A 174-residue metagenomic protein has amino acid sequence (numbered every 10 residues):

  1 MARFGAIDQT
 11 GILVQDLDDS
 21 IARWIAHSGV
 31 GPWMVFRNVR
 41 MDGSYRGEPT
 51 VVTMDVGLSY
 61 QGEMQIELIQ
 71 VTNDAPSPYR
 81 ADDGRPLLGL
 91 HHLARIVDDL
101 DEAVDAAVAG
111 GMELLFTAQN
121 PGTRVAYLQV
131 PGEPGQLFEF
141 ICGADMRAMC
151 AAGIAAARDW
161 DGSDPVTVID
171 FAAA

Functional and structural regions predicted by a protein language model:
M1-D8, I12-M34, E48-E113, Q129-A174: Glyoxalase I/VOC metalloenzyme domain signal
M41-E48: N-terminal beta-loop-helix "entrance" segment that forms/cooperates in small-molecule cofactor or anionic ligand
Y45, A126-Y127: A cross-family detector of function-defining hotspots
F116-Q119: Short beta-strand
P121-R124: Short acidic/glycine-enriched loop/turn segments that link adjacent beta-strands
